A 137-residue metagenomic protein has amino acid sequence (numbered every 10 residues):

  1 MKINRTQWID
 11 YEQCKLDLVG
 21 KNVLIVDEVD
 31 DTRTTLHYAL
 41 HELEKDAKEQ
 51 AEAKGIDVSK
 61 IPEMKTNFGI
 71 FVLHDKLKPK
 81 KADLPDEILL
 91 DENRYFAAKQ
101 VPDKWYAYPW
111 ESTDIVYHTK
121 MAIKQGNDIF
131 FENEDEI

Functional and structural regions predicted by a protein language model:
M1-I25, D31-H41: Short, glycine/charge-rich flexible loops or terminal/linker lids adjacent to PRPP-binding catalytic cores
L24-D27, F71-L73: Acidic beta-strand-to-loop metal/phosphate-binding motif
D30-D31, L77: A short acidic, glycine/proline-enriched capping/turn motif at secondary-structure boundaries, especially helix N-cap
H41-I137: PRPP-dependent phosphoribosyltransferase catalytic core
